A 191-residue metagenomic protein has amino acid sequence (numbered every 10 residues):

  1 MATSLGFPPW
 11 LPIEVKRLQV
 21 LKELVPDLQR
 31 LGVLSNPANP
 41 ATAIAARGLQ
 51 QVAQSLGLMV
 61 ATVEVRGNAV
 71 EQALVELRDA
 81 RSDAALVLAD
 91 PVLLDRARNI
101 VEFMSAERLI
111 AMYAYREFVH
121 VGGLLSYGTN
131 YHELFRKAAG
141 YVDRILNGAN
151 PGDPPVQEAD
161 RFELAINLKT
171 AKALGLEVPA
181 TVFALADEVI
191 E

Functional and structural regions predicted by a protein language model:
M1-E191: Short hydrophobic alpha-helices and adjacent helix-cap/hinge residues
